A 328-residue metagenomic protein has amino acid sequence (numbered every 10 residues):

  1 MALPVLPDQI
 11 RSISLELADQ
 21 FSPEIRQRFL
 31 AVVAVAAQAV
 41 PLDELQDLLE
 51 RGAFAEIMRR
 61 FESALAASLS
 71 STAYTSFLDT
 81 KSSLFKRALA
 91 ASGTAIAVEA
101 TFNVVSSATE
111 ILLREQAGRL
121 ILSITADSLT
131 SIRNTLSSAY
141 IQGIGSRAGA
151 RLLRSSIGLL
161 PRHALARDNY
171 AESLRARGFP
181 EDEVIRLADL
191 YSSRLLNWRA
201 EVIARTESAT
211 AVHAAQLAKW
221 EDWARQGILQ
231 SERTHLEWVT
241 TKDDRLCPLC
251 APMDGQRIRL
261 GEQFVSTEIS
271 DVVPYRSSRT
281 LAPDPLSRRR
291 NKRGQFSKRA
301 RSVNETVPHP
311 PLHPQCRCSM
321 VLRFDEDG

Functional and structural regions predicted by a protein language model:
M1-S192, A224, R290-L312, V321-G328: N-terminal leader/targeting and assembly helices and adjacent pre-domain segments
R194-D327: Acidic, glycine-rich two-metal-ion catalytic cores of nucleic acid-processing enzymes
